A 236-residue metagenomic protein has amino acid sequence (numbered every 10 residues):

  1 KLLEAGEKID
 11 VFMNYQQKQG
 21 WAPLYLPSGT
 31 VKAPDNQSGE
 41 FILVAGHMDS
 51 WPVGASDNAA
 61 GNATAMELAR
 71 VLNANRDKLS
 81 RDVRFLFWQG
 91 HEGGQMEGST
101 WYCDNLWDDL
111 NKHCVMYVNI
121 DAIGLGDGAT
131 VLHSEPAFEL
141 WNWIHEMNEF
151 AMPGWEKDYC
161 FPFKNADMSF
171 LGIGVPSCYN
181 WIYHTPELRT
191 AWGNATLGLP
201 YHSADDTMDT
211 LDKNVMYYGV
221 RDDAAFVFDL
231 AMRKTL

Functional and structural regions predicted by a protein language model:
K1-A55, E67-A74: Soluble metallo-hydrolase cores and metallopeptidase-like ectodomains found primarily in the secretory/periplasmic
E4, R70-D77, C103-D108, E146-E149 (+4 more regions): Sec-exported extracytoplasmic/periplasmic mature domains
D10-F12, L26-T30, F41-A45, R84-F87 (+7 more regions): Structural recognition of the beta-strand scaffold that forms the well-ordered cores of secreted hydrolase catalytic
N14-K18, D49-N58, D127-P136, G154-C160 (+1 more regions): Second-shell loop/turn segments in exported
P27-G29, V44-M96, D223, V227: Alpha-helical metal-binding/catalytic segments enriched in His/Glu/Asp
A55-A63, D77, G93-E97, S134-F138 (+2 more regions): Soluble non-cytosolic domains of exported or imported proteins
W88-A191: Metal-dependent peptidase/peptidase-like ectodomains
E187-L236: His/Asp/Glu-rich mid-to-C-terminal helical/loop segments that flank catalytic regions of hydrolases
